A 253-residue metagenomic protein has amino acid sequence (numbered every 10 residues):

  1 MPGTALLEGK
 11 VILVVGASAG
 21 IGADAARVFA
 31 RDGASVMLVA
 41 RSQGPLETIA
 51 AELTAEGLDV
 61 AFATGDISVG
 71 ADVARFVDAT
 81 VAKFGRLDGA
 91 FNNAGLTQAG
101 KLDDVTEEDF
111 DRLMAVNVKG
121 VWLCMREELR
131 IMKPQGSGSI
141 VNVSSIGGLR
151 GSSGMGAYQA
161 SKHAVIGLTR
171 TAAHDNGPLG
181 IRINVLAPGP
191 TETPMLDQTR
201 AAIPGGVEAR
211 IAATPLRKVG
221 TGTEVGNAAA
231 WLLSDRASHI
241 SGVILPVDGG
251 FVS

Functional and structural regions predicted by a protein language model:
V11, S18-G20: Conserved glycine-rich cofactor-binding loop
F91, G177, R182, I240-G242: Short, small/polar-rich loop/turn modules that mediate ligand/substrate recognition or access, typified
K101-L102, T106-M114, R210: Substrate-binding pocket helix/loop in short-chain dehydrogenase/reductase
W122-M125, L129, K218-V247, V252: C-terminal substrate-recognition "lid" of short-chain dehydrogenase/reductases
M125, S161, T169: Active-site helix of classical SDR
R130, H174-P178, S238: Alpha-helical segment proximal to the catalytic Tyr-Lys
S145: Residue(s) in the substrate-gating loop at a strand-loop-helix junction that position the organic substrate next
